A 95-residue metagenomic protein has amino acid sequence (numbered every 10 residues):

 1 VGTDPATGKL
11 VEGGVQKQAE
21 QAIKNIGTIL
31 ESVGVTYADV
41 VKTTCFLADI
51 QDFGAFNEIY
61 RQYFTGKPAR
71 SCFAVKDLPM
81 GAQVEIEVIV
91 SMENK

Functional and structural regions predicted by a protein language model:
V1-K95: Short, polar/acidic, helix-capping and beta-turn segments at strand->helix junctions that line the mouths
